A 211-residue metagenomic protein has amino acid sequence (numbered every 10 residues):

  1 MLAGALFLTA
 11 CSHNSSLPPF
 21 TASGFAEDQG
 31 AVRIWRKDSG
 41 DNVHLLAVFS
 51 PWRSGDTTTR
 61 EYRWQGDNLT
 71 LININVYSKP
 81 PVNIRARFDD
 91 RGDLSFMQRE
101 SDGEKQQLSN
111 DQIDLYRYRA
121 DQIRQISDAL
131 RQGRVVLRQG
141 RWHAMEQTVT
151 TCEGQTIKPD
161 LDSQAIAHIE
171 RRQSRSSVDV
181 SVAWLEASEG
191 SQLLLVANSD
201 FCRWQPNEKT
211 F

Functional and structural regions predicted by a protein language model:
F7-A10: C-terminal motif of bacterial Sec signal peptides marking the signal peptidase cleavage site
S12-N14: Bacterial signal peptide processing site
V32-R63: Post-signal-peptide N-terminal segment of Sec-exported extracytoplasmic proteins
S78-Q132: Surface-exposed, polar helix/loop patches in the mature regions of secreted/periplasmic/lumenal proteins that form
D128-T150: Structural detector for short beta-strands of small beta-barrel domains
Q155-Q173: Beta-strand/loop nucleic-acid-binding surfaces
R172-Q192: Flexible glycine-rich surface loops and low-complexity tracts that mediate binding to linear polymers
A187-F211: OB-fold/S1-family single-stranded nucleic acid-binding modules
